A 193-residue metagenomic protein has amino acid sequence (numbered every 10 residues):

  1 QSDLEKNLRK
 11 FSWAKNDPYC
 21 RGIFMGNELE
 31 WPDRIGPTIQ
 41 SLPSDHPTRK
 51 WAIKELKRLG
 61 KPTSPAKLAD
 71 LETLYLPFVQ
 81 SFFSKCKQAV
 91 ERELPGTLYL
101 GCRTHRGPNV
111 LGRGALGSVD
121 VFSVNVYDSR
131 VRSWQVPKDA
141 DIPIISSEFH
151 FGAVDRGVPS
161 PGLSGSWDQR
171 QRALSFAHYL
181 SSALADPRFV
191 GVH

Functional and structural regions predicted by a protein language model:
Q1, L68, G157-S164: Surface-exposed, active-site-proximal loop segments in enzymatic domains
S2-K6, S81-S84, Q169-H178: Well-ordered, non-membrane alpha-helical segments in soluble/globular domains
E5-S12, K87-E91, L180-L184: Non-transmembrane alpha-helical segments in soluble domains of secreted/periplasmic/extracellular proteins
N16-G112: Polysaccharide-binding and catalytic clefts of secreted carbohydrate-active enzymes
D17, L116, D186: Acidic-histidine catalytic/liganding microenvironments
C20-G22, G26-N27, L163-H193: Substrate-binding cleft of secreted/luminal carbohydrate-active enzymes
G26, R34-S41, H150-A153, P159-L163 (+1 more regions): Aromatic/acidic polysaccharide-binding cleft in carbohydrate-active enzymes
T73, P77-Q88, R92-G162, S181: Glycoside hydrolase catalytic-domain groove-lining segments
